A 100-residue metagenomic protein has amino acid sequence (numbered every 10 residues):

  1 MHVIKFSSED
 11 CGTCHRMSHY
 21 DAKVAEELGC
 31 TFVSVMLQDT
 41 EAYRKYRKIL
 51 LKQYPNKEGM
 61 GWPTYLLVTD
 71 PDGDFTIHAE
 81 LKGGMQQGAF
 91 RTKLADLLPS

Functional and structural regions predicted by a protein language model:
M1-C30: Local sequence-structure signature of Cys/Sec-based thiol-disulfide redox active-site neighborhoods
F6-S7, L28-K48: Thiol-based oxidoreductase modules, predominantly thioredoxin-like and allied folds used for disulfide exchange
G12, E26, Q38, V68-P71 (+1 more regions): A generic structural signal for solvent-exposed, polar alpha-helical segments
G12-K23, T40-K45, I49-M60, Q86: Chalcogenol-based redox active-site neighborhoods
S18, G29, R47-K48, F90-D96: Surface-exposed beta-strand edges and their flanking turn/coil or helix-capping segments
M60-S100: Non-catalytic, surface beta->alpha helical segment in thiol-disulfide oxidoreductase systems
